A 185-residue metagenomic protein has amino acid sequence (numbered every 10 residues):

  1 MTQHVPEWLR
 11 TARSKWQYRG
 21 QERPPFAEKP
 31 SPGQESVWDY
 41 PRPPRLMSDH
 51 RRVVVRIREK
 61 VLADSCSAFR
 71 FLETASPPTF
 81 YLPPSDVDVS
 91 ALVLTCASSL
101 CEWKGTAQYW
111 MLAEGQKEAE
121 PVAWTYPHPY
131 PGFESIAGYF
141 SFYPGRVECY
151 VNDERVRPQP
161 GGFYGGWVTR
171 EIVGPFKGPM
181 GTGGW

Functional and structural regions predicted by a protein language model:
M1-W185: Terminal leader/tail segments of proteins
